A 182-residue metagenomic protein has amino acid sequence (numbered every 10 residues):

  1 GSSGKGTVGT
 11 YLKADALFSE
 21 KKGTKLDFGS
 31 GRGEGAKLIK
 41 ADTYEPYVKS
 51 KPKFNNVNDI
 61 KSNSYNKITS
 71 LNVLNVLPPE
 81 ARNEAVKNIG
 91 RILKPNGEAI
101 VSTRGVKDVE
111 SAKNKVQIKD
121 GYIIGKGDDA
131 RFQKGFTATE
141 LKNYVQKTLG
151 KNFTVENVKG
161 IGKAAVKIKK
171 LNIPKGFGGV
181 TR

Functional and structural regions predicted by a protein language model:
G1-I60, E98-N172, G178: Class I (Rossmann-like) S-adenosyl-L-methionine-dependent methyltransferase catalytic domain, capturing the SAM-binding
K61, E80-A81: Short, basic, helix/turn surface patches
T69-N72: A conserved beta-strand element that flanks and buttresses the S-adenosyl-L-methionine
N75-P79: A short His-aromatic
A81-E84, E140: An acidic, carboxylate-rich microenvironment
N83-P95: A short glycine-rich, Lys/Arg-flanked "PGG" loop and its adjoining helix->strand segment in the class I
